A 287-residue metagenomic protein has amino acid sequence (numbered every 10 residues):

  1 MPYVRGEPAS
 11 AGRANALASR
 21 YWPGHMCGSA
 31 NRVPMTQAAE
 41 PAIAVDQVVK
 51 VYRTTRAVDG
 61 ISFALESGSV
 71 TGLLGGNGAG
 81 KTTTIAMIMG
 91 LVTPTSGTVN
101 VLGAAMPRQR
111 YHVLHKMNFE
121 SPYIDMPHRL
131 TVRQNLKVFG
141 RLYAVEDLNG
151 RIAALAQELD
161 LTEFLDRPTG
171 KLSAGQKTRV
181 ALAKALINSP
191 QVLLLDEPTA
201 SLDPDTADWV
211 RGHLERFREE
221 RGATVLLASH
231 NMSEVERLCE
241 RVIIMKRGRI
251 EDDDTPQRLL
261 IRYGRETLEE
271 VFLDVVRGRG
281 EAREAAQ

Functional and structural regions predicted by a protein language model:
K137, R141-F164: Conserved ABC ATPase "signature" region
P168-L172: Conserved ABC ATPase signature
S189: Conserved catalytic motifs of ABC-family nucleotide-binding domains
L193-E197: Catalytic Walker B motif of ABC-type/P-loop ATPase nucleotide-binding domains
D208-E220: Helical segment within the ABC ATPase nucleotide-binding domain
D253-D254: ABC ATPase "signature
